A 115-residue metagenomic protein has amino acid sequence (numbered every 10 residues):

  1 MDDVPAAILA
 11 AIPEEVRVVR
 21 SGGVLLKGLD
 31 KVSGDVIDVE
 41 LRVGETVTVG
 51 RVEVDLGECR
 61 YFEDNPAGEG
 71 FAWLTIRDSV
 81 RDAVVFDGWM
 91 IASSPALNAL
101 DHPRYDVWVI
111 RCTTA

Functional and structural regions predicted by a protein language model:
M1-A115: N- and C-terminal low-complexity/disordered segments
